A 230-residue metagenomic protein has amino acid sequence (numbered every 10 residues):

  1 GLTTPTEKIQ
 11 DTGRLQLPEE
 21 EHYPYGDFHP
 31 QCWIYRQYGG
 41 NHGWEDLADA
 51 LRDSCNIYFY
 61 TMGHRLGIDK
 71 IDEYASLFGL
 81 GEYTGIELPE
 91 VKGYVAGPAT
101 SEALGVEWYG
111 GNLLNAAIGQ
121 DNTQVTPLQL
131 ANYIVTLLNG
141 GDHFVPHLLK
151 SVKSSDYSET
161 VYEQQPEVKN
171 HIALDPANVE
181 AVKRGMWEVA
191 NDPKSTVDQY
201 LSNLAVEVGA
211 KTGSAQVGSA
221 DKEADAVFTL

Functional and structural regions predicted by a protein language model:
L2-L230: Beta-lactam-recognizing serine transpeptidase/beta-lactamase-like catalytic domain environment
